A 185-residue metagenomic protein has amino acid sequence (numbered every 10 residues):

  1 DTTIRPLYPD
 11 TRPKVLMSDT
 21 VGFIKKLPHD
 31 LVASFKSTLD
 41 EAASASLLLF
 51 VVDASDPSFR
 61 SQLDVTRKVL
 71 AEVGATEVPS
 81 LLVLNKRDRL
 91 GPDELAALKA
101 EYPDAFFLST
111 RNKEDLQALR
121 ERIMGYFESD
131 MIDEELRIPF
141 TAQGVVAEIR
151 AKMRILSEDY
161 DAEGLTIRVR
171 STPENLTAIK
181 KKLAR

Functional and structural regions predicted by a protein language model:
D1, L27-F35, R87: A general structural motif
D1-K26: Switch I (G2) and immediately adjacent beta-strands of P-loop GTPase domains
T11-K14, F35-F107, I149: Conserved C-terminal guanine-recognition region of P-loop GTPase G domains, centered on the G4
V21-L31, V51-F59, N112: Flexible beta-alpha connector loops of hexameric P-loop NTPases
K25-K26, S58-R60, R89-D93, E114-A118 (+2 more regions): Switch/connector loops and helix/strand junctions flanking conserved nucleotide-binding motifs in nucleotide-processing
T76-L81, R87-F140, G144: Canonical P-loop GTPase G-domain recognition
I132-R185: NTP-binding/hydrolysis catalytic cores, primarily Walker-type P-loop NTPases
